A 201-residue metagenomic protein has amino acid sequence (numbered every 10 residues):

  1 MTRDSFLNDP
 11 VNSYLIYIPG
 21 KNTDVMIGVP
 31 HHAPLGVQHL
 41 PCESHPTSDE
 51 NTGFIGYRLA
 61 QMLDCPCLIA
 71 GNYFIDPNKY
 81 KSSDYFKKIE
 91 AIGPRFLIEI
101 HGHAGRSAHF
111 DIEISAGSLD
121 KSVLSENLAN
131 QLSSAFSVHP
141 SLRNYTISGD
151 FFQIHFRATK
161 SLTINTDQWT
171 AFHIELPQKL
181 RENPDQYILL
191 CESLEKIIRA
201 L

Functional and structural regions predicted by a protein language model:
M1-L201: N-terminal catalytic or cofactor-binding beta/alpha core of small enzyme domains
